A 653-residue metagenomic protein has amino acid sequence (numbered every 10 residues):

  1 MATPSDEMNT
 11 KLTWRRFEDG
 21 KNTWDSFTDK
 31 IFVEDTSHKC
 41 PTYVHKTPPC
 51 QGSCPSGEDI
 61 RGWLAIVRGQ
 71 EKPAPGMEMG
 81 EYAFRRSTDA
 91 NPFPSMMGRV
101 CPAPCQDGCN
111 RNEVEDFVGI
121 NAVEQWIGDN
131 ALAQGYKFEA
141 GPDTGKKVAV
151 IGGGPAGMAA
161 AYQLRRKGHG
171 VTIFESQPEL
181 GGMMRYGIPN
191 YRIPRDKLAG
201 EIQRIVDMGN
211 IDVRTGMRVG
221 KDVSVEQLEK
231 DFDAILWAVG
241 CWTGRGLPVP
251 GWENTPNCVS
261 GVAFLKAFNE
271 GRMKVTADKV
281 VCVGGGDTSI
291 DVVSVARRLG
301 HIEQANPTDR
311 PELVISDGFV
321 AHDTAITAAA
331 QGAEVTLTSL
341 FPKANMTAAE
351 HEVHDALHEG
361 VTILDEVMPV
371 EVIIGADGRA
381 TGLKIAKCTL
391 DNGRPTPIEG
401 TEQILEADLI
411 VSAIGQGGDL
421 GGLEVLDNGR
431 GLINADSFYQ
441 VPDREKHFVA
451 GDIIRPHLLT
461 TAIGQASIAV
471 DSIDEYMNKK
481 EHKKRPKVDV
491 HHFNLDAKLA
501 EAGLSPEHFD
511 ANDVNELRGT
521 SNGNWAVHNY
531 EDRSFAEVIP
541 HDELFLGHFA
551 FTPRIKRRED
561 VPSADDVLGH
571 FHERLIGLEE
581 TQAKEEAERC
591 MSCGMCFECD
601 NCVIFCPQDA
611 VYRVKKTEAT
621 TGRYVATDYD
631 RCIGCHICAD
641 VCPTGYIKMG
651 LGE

Functional and structural regions predicted by a protein language model:
V33-Q51, F84-A103, G135-I151, R185-Y186 (+9 more regions): Ferredoxin-like iron-sulfur electron-transfer modules
V44-E71, G98-I127, R166, T172 (+6 more regions): Iron-sulfur cluster-binding cysteine motifs and their immediate structural context in ferredoxin-like electron-transfer
V123-P142, Q203-G209, V213-K221, G244-T327 (+1 more regions): Glycine-rich dinucleotide-binding loop and its adjacent helix/turn
K146-T172, S289-R297, T324-A328: N-terminal Rossmann-like FAD-binding beta1-loop-alpha1 element of flavoenzymes
G170-I173, Q177-R204, V213-R214, R297-E371 (+1 more regions): Rossmann-like dinucleotide-binding cores of NAD(P)H-dependent redox enzymes
F232-A234, A238-G246, V262-F264, G285-D287 (+3 more regions): Glycine-/small-residue-rich beta->alpha transition segments that form the dinucleotide
P256-V280, R298, P307, V372-A376 (+2 more regions): FAD-site-proximal beta/loop scaffold in flavoenzymes
L313-A321, A450-K480: A conserved FAD-binding loop/helix module that cradles the flavin
